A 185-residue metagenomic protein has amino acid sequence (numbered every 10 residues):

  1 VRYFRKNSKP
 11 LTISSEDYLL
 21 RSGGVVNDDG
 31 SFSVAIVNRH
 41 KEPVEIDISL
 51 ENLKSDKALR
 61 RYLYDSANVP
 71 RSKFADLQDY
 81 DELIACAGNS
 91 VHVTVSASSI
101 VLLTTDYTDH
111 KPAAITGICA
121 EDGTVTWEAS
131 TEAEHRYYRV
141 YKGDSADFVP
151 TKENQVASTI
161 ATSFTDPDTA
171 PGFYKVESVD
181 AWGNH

Functional and structural regions predicted by a protein language model:
V1-S14, S99-T108: Catalytic cores of secreted or luminal carbohydrate-active enzymes
D17-S66, S98-T104: Carbohydrate-binding surface patches
L53-V95, T108: Acidic, Ser/Thr/Pro-rich beta/coil linker or hinge segments at domain junctions
L59, Y138-V140, Y174: Short beta-strand elements bearing conserved aromatic residues within extracellular beta-rich modules
N89, T159-T165: Short S/T/G- and acidic-enriched coil/turn segments that sit immediately N-terminal to beta-strands in beta-sandwich
Y107-E134, D180-H185: Pro/Thr/Ser/Gly-rich low-complexity, intrinsically disordered linker/stalk tracts
S130-K152: Solvent-exposed loop/turn segments flanking beta-strands in beta-repeat/beta-sandwich domains
D166-N184: Beta-strand-rich modules
